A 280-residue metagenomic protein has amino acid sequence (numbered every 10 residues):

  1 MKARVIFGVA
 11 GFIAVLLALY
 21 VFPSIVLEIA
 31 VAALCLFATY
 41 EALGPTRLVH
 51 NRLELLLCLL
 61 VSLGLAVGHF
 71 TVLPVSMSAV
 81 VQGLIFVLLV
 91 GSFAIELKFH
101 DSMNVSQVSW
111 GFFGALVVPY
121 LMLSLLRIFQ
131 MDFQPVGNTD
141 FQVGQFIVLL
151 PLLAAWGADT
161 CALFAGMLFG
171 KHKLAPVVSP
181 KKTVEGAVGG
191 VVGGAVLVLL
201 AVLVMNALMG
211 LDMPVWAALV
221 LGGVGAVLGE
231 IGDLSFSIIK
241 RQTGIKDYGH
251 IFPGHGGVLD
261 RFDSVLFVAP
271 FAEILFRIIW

Functional and structural regions predicted by a protein language model:
M1-G223: Membrane-embedded alpha-helical bundles of polytopic integral membrane proteins
V224-G229: Transmembrane alpha-helix interface/packing and boundary motifs in multi-pass membrane proteins, characterized by
F236: Acidic, glycine-rich loop-and-beta core segments that form the ion-binding/anion-interacting portion of active sites
R241-S264: Interfacial loop-to-transmembrane junctions
V268-A269: C-terminal-most transmembrane helix of multi-pass membrane proteins
E273-W280: Juxtamembrane boundary at the C-terminal end of a transmembrane helix
